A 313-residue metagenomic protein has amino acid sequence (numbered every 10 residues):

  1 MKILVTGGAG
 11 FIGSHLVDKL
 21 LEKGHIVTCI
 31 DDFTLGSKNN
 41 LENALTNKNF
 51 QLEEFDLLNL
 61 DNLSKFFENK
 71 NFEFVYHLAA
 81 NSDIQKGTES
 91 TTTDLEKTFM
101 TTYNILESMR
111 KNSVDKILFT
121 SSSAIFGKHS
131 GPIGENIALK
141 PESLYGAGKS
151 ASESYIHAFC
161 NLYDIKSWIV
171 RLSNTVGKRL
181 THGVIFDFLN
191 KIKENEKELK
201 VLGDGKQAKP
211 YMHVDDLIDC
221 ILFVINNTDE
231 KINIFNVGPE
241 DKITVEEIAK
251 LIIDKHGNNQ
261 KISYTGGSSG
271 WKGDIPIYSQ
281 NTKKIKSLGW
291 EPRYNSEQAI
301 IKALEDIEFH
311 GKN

Functional and structural regions predicted by a protein language model:
M1-T175, F309: N-terminal Rossmann-like NAD(P)+-binding domain of SDR-like oxidoreductases, especially those catalyzing
G36, L58, E89, K97-M100 (+7 more regions): Residue-level signal for the nucleotide or nucleotide-sugar donor/cofactor binding architecture
N40, T101, H129, L180-V184 (+2 more regions): Residues at alpha-helix caps and immediate loop-helix transition turns in enzyme cores, especially N- and C-cap
D61, E73, Q85, T92 (+8 more regions): Residues in well-ordered alpha-helical elements
I105, I156, F188, K284-I285: Structural element of the ATP-grasp superfamily
P132, H182-K191: A glycine/serine/threonine-rich, flexible loop-to-helix segment that serves as the NAD(P) cofactor-binding "lid"
A151, Y155, F159, F188 (+2 more regions): Hydrophobic alpha-helix immediately C-terminal to the catalytic Tyr-X-X-X-Lys motif of short-chain
K193-N313: C-terminal substrate-binding subdomain of Rossmann-fold SDR/epimerase-dehydratase oxidoreductases
